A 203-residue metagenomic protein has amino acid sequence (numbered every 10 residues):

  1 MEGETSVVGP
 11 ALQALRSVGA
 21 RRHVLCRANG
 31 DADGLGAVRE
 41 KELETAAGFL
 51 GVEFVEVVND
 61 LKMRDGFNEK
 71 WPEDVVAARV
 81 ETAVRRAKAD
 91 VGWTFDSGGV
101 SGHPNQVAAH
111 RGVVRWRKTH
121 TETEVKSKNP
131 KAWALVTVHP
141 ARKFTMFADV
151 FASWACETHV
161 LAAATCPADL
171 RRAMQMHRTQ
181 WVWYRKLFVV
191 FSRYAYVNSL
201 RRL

Functional and structural regions predicted by a protein language model:
M1-N129, M176: Active-site beta-strand->loop->alpha-helix modules in alpha/beta enzyme cores, enriched in Gly/His/Asp(Glu)
H120-L203: The feature marks non-catalytic terminal segments
